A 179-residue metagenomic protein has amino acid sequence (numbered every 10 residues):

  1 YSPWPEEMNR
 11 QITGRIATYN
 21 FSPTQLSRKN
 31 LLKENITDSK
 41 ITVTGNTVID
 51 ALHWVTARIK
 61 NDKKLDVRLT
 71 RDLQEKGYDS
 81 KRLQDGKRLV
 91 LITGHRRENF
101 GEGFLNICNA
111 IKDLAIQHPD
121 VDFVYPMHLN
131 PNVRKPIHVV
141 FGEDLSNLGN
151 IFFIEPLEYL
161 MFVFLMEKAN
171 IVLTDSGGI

Functional and structural regions predicted by a protein language model:
S2-T18, M166: A conserved, positively charged/aromatic
I16-E102: A nucleotide-sugar donor-handling region in carbohydrate enzymes
N20, F162-I179: A donor-sugar binding/catalytic signature common to diverse glycosyltransferases and related nucleotide-sugar
E98-K112: A conserved mid-protein helix/loop that constitutes part of the nucleotide-sugar donor-binding site
C108-M127: A conserved nucleotide-sugar
H128-L148: Short, structured helix-loop element that forms part of the nucleotide-activated donor/catalytic region
G149-E158: Active-site donor-binding acidic/aromatic loop of nucleotide-activated sugar and phosphosugar transferases involved
